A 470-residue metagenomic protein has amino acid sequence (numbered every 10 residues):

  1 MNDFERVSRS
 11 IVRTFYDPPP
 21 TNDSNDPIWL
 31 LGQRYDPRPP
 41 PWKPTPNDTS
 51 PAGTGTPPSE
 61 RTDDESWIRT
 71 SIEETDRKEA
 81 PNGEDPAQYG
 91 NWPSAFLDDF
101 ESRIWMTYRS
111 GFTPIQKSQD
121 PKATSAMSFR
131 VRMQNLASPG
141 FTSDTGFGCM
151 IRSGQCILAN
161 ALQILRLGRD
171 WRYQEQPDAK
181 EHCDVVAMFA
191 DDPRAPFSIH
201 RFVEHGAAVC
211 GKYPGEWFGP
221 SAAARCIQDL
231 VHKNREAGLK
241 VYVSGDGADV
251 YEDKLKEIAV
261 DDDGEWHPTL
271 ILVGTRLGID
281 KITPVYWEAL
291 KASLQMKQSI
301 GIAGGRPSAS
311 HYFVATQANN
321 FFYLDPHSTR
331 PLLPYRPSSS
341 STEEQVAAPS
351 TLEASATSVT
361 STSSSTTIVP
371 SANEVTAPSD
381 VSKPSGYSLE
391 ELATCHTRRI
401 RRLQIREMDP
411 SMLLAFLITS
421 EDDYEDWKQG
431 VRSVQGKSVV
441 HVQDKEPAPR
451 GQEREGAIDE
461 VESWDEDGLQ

Functional and structural regions predicted by a protein language model:
N2-S143, F147, A159-L162, R166-Q470: Cysteine-dependent deubiquitinase/ubiquitin-like isopeptidase catalytic cores across multiple families
S153-G154, A223: Stable alpha-helical elements in mature extracytoplasmic
